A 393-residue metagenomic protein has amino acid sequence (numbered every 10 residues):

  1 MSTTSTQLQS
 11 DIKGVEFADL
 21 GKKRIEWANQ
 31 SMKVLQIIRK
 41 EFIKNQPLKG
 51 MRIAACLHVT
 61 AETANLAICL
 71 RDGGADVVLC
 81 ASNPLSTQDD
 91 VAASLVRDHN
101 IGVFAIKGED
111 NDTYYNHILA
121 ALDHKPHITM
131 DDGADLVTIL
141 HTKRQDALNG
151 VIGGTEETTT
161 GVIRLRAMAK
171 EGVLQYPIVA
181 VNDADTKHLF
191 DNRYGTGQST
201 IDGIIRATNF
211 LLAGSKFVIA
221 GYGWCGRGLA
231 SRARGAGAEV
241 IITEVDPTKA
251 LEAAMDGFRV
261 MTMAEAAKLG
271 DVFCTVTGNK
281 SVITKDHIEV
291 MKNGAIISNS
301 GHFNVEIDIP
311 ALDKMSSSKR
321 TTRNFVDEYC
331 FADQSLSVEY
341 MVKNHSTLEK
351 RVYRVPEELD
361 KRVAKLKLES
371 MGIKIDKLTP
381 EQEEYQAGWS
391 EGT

Functional and structural regions predicted by a protein language model:
S2-L48, L79-S215: Glycine/serine-rich phosphate-binding loop and adjoining beta1-alpha1 elements at the start of nucleotide-handling
S2-Q9, F17-V34, L48-R52, C56 (+5 more regions): Adenosine-phosphate binding glycine-rich loop
F17, A55, M130-D131, C274-T275 (+1 more regions): Redox-cofactor binding/interface segments in oxidoreductases and associated redox assembly factors
R52, A67-S86: Active-site cofactor/substrate anionic-group-binding motifs, chiefly glycine- and Lys/Arg-rich phosphate-binding loops
L57-A75, K187, D191, G195-K280: Glycine-rich phosphate/diphosphate-binding loop of Rossmann-like nucleotide-binding domains
L66, D90-A92, N116-H117, T138-Q145 (+5 more regions): Short acidic, glycine/serine/threonine-rich loops at helix termini
A81, I128-G133, R144-T160, N279 (+2 more regions): ADP-ribose/adenylate-binding Rossmann-like module
A121-L122, E265-A266, V290: Structural alpha-helical scaffold elements that stabilize or flank donor/cofactor-binding regions in carbohydrate
